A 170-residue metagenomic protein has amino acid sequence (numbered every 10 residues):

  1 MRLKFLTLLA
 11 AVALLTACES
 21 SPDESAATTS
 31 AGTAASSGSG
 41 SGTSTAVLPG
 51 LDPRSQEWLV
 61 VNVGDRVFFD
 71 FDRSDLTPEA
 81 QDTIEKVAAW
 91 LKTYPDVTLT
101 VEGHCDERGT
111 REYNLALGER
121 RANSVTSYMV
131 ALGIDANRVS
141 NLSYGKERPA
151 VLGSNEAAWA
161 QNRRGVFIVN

Functional and structural regions predicted by a protein language model:
M1-L6: Bacterial N-terminal signal peptides that target proteins for export
L14-A17: C-terminal motif of bacterial Sec signal peptides marking the signal peptidase cleavage site
E19-T98: Periplasmic peptidoglycan-binding/tethering modules of Gram-negative envelope proteins
S74-D82, R108, E112, A116-R120: Soluble non-cytosolic domains of exported or imported proteins
P95-H104, E119-A150, R163-N170: A non-catalytic structural micro-motif
L152-N155: Short beta-alpha junctions and helix-cap segments that line functional grooves
A157-Q161: A generic structural micro-feature
